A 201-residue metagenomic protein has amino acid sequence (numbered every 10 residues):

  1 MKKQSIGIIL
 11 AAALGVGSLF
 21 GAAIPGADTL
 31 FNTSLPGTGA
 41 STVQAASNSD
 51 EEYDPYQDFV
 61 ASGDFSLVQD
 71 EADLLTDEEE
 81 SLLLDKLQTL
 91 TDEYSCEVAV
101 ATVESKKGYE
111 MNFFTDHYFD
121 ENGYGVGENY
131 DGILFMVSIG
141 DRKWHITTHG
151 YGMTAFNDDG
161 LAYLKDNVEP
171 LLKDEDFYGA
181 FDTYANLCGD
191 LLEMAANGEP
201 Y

Functional and structural regions predicted by a protein language model:
K2-Y201: A structural boundary signal for the start of the first folded domain, especially the loop/turn and N-capping region
